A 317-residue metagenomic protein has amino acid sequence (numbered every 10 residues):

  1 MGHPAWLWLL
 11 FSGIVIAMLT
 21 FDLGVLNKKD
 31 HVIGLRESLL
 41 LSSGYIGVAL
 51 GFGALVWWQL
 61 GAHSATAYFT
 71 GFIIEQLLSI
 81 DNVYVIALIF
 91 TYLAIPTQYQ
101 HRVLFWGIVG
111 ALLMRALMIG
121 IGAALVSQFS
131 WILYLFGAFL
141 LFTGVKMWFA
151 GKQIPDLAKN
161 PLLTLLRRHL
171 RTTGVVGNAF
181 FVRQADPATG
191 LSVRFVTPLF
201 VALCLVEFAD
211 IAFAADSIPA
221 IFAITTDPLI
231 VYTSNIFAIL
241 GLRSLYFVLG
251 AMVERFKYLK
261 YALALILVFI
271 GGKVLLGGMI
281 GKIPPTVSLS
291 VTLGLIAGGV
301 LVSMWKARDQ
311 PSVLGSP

Functional and structural regions predicted by a protein language model:
M1-P317: Multi-pass alpha-helical transmembrane bundle typical of ion/small-solute transporters and intramembrane aspartyl
